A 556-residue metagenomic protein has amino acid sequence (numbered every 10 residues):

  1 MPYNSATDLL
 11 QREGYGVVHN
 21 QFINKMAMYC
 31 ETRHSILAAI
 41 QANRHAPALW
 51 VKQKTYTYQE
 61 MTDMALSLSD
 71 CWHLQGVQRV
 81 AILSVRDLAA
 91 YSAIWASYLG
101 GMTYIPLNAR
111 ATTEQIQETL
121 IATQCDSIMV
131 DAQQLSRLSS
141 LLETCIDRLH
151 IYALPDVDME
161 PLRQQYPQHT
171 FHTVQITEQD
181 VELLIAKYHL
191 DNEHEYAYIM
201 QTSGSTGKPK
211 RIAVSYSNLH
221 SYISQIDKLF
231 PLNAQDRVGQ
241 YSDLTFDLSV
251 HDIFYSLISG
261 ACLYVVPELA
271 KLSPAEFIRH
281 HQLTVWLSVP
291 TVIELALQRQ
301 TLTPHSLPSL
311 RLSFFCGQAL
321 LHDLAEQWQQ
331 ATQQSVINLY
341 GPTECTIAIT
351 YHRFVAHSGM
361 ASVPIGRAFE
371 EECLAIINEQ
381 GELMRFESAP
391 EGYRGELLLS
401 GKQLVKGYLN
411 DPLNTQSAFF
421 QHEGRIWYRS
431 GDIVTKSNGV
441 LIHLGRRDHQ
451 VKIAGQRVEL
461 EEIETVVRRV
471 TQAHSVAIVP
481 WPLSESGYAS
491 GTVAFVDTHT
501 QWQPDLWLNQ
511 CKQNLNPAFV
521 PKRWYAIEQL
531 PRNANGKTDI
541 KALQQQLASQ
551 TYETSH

Functional and structural regions predicted by a protein language model:
P2-F22, M129-S140, I151-Y188, L219 (+1 more regions): AMP-dependent adenylate-forming
R12, H34-T57, A197, V440-I442: AMP-dependent adenylate-forming
M28, H45-L74, V85, T112-E118 (+1 more regions): Conserved AMP-binding/adenylate-forming core of the ANL superfamily
K54, D70-A111, D126, Q240-D243: Conserved AMP-binding/adenylate-forming
T57-Q59, A197-S224: Conserved AMP-binding A3 loop
F171, I258-A261, L287, L297-M360 (+2 more regions): Gly/Ser/Thr-rich phosphate-binding loop
E178-Q201, K208, L232-V238, L244: Conserved pre-ATP/AMP-binding loop-to-beta segment of ANL
K210-R237, F246-T284: Conserved AMP-binding/adenylation subdomain of ANL enzymes
